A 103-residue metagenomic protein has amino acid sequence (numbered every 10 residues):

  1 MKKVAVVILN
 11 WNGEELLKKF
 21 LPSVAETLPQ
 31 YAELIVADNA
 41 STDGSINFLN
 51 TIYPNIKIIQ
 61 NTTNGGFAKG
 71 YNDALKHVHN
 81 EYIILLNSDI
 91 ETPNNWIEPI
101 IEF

Functional and structural regions predicted by a protein language model:
K3-A5, E33: Cell-envelope/extracellular polymer assembly enzymes that use nucleotide-activated donors
I8-K19, A40: Active-site beta-to-alpha loop of glycosyltransferases that engages the nucleotide-sugar donor
S23, D38-N47, T63: A conserved acidic beta->alpha catalytic loop
S23-Y31: Short, acidic, metal-binding catalytic loop of nucleotide-sugar glycosyltransferases
Y31-A40, I59-N61: Short beta-strand/loop segment that forms part of the nucleotide-sugar
G44, I90-F103: Acidic donor-binding/catalytic loop of UDP-sugar-dependent glycosyltransferases, especially processive GT2
Q60-V78: Glycine-rich, basic loop-to-helix element that forms the pyrophosphate-binding segment of sugar-nucleotide handling
I83: Short aromatic/hydrophobic "clamp" motif used to bind/position activated sugar donors
